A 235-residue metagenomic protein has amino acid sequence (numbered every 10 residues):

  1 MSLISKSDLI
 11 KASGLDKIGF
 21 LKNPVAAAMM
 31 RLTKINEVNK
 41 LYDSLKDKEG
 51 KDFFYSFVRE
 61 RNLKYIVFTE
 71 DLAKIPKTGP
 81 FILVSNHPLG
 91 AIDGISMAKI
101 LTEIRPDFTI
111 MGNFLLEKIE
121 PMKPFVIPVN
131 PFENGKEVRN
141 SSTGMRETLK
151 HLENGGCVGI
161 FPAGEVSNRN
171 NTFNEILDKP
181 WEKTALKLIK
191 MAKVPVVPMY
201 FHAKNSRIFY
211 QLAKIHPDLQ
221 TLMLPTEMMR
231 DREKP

Functional and structural regions predicted by a protein language model:
M1-V84, G94-S96, E103-D107, K123-P124: Membrane-anchoring hydrophobic helices of lipid-metabolizing enzymes
V58-L63, N134-R139, N174-E175: Short, flexible loop segments at the rims of nucleotide/cofactor-binding pockets, characterized by
I82-N86, V126-G135, N168-F173: Short, basic, glycine/proline-bearing loop/turn elements
G94-S96, P121-K123, P162-A163, R169-N174 (+1 more regions): A short secondary-structure junction signal
T102, P106-T148, L152-E153: Conserved nucleotide-cofactor-binding alpha/beta core module
N154-E165: A structural motif
C157, R169-P235: A cross-family acyltransferase "interaction/gating" segment
